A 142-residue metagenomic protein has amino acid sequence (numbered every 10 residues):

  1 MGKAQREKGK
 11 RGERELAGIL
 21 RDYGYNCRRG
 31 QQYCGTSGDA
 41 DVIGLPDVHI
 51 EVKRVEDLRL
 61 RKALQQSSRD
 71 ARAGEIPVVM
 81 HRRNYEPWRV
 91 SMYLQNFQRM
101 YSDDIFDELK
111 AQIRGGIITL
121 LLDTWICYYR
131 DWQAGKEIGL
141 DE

Functional and structural regions predicted by a protein language model:
M1-E142: Catalytic phosphate/metal-binding cores of nucleic-acid and nucleotide-processing enzymes, i.e., regions that mediate
